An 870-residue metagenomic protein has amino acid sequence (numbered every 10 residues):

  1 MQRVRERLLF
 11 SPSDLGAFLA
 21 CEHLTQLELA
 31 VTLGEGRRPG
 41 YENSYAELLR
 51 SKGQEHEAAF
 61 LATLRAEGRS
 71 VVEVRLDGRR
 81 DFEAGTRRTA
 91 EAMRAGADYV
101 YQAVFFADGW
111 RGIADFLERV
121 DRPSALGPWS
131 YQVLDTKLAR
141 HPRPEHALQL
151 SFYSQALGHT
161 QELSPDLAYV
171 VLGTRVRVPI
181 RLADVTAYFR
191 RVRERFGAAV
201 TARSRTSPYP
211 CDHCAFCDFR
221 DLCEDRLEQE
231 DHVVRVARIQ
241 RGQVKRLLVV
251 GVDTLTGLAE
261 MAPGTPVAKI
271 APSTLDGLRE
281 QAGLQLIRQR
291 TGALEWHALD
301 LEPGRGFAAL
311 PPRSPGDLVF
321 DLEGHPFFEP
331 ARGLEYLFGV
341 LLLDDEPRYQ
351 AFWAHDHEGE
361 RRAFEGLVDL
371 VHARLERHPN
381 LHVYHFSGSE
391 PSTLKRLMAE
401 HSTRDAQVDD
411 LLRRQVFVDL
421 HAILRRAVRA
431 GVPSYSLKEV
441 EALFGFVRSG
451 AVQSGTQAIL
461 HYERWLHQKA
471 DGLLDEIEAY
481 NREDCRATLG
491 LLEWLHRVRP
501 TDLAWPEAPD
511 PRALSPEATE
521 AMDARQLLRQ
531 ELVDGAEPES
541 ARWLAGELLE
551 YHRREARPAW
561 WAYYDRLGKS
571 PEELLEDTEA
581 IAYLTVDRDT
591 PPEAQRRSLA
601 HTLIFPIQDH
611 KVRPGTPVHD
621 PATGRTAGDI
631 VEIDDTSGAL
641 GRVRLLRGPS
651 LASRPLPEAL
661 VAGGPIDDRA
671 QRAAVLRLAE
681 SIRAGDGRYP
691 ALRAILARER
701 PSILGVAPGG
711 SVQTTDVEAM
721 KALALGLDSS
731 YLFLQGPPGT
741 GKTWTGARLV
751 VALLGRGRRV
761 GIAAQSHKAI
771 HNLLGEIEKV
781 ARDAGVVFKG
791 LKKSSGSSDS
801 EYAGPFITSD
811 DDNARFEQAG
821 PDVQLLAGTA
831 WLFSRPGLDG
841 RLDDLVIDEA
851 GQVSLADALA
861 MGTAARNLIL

Functional and structural regions predicted by a protein language model:
M1-A125: Metal-dependent nuclease catalytic cores that hydrolyze phosphodiester bonds in DNA/RNA, characterized by
P12, L29-R69, P500-T623: Accessory interdomain/linker segments of ATP-dependent helicases and helicase-like nucleic-acid enzymes that mediate
R87-R193, L334-G339, D344, Y349-E365: Mg2+/Mn2+-dependent nuclease catalytic core
P123-G127, R143-L182, Y384, A406-R482: Active-site-proximal helix-loop-helix substrate-binding element of RNase H-like nuclease domains
V244-P330, A373, P538, E550-T578: Long, highly charged low-complexity segments
L645-S730, R782, S794-Q818: Pre-P-loop entry segment of helicase/translocase ATPase cores
R759-L845: Conserved P-loop NTPase motor core of helicases/translocases
G840-S854, I869-L870: SF2 helicase catalytic motif II
